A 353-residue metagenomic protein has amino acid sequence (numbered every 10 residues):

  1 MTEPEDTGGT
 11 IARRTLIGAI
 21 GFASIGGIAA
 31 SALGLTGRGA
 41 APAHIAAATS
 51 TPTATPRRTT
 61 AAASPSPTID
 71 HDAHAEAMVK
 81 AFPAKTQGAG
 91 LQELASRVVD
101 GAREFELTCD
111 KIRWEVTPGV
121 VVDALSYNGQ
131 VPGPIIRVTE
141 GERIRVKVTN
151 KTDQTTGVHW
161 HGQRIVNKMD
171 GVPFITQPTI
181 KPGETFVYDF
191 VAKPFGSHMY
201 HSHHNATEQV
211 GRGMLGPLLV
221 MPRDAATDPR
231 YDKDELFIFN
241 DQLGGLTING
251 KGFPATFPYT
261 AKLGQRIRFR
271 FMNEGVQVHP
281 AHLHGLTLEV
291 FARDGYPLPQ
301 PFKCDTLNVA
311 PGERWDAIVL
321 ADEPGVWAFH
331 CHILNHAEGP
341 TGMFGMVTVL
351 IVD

Functional and structural regions predicted by a protein language model:
M1-A29, R38-G39: N-terminal secretory signal peptides
G9, S31-V98: C-terminal segment of N-terminal export signals and the immediately downstream linker at the start of the mature
L94, G133-R137, A255-T260: Short beta-strand segments of immunoglobulin-like
E104-L219, Q277-N308, H330-T348: Histidine- and aromatic-enriched segments that form or immediately flank copper-ligand environments
T139-G141, G183, G264, G312 (+1 more regions): Beta-strand-connecting loops/turns
F195-S197, R266, P324-V326: Extracellular Ig-like/FN3 beta-sandwich strand-entry sites
M221-L236, V352-D353: Low-complexity, Pro/Ser/Thr- and charge-rich linker/hinge segments at domain boundaries
K233-L263: Acidic-aromatic/histidine active-site loop/patch
